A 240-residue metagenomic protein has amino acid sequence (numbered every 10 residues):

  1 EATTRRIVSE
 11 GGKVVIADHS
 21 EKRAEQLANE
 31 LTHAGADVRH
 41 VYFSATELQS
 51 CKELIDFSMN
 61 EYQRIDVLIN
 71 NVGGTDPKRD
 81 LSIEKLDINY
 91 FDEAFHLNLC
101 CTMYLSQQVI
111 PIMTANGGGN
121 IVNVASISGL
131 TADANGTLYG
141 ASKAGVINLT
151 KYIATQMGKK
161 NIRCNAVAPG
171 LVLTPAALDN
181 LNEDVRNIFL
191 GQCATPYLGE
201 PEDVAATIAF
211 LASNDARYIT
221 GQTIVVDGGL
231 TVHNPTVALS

Functional and structural regions predicted by a protein language model:
E1-V15: Canonical Rossmann dinucleotide-binding motif of NAD(H)/NADP(H)-dependent dehydrogenases/reductases, specifically
D66, E84-M103, G118, V122 (+3 more regions): Catalytic Tyr-X3-Lys loop
T75-D92, A115, N135-L138, L178-L181 (+1 more regions): Conserved mid-core segment of classical short-chain dehydrogenase/reductases
D80, A209, T220-S240: Short C-terminal tail/terminal secondary-structure segment of NAD(P)H-dependent dehydrogenase/reductase domains
S106, S142, T150: Active-site helix of classical SDR
P111, T155-K159, R217: Alpha-helical segment proximal to the catalytic Tyr-Lys
S126: Residue(s) in the substrate-gating loop at a strand-loop-helix junction that position the organic substrate next
A166, D184-D215, I219, V226-G228: C-terminal helical subdomain
